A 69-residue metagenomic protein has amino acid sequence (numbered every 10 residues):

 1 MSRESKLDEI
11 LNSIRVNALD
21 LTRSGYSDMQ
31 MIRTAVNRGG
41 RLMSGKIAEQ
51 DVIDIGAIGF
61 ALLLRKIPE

Functional and structural regions predicted by a protein language model:
M1-E69: N-terminal loops that bind phosphate or other acidic moieties and the adjacent beta-alpha structural core
